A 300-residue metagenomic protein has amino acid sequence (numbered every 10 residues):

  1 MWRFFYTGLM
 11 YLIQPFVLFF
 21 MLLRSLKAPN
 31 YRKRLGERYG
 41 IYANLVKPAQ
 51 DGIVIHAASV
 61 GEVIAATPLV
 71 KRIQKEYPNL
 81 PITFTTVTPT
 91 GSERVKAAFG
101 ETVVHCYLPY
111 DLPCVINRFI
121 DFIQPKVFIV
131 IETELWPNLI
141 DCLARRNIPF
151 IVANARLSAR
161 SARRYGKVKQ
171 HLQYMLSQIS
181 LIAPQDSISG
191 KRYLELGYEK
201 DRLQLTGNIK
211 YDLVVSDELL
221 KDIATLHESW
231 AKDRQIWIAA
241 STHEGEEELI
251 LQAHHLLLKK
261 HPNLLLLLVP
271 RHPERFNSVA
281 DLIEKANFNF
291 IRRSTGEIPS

Functional and structural regions predicted by a protein language model:
M1-W2, V168: Absolute protein N-terminus
W2-L9, I13-R24: Membrane-interacting alpha-helical segments
G8, P15, A98, I131 (+1 more regions): Generic structural signal for bulky hydrophobic/aromatic residues embedded in well-ordered secondary structure
L9, F16, Y31, I41-L45 (+2 more regions): Glycine/serine-rich loop-strand microenvironments at binding/catalytic pocket rims
L12, I55, I250: A residue-level signal for conserved active-site and pocket-lining positions in enzyme catalytic cores
L18-L213, E218, H243-E244, L257 (+1 more regions): Active-site and donor-binding regions of nucleotide-sugar-utilizing enzymes
E62-Y77, D217-G296: Conserved catalytic-core segment of nucleotide-activated headgroup transferases in glycan assembly
I298-S300: Anionic-ligand binding region
